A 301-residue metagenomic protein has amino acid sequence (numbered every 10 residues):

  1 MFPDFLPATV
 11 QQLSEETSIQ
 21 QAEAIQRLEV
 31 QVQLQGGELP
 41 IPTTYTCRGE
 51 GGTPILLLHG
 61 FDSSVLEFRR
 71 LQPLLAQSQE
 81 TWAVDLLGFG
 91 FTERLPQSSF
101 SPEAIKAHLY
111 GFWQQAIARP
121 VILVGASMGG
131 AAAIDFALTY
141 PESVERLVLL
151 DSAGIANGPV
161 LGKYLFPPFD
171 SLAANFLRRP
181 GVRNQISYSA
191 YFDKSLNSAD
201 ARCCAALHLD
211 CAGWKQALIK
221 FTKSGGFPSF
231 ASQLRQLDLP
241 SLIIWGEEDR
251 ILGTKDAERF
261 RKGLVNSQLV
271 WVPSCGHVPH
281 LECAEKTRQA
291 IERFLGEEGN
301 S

Functional and structural regions predicted by a protein language model:
M1-I55, A76-E80, A118-R119, E292-S301: Alpha/beta-hydrolase fold catalytic core
L28-L39, T44-T46, W82, L86-V124 (+1 more regions): Active-site loop/oxyanion-hole signature of alpha/beta-hydrolase fold enzymes
T46, L177-Q236: Conserved alpha/beta-hydrolase catalytic His-Asp/Glu region
T46-F91: Conserved HGGG/HGGXW glycine-rich cap/lid loop of the alpha/beta-hydrolase fold
L138, V144-N175: Flexible "cap/lid" loop of the alpha/beta hydrolase fold
L237, I243-W245: Short beta-strand/loop motif that positions the catalytic acidic residue of the alpha/beta-hydrolase fold
E248-L252: Acidic catalytic loop of the alpha/beta-hydrolase fold
S267-S301: Catalytic active-site module of serine/aspartate enzymes centered on a nucleophile-bearing elbow/loop
